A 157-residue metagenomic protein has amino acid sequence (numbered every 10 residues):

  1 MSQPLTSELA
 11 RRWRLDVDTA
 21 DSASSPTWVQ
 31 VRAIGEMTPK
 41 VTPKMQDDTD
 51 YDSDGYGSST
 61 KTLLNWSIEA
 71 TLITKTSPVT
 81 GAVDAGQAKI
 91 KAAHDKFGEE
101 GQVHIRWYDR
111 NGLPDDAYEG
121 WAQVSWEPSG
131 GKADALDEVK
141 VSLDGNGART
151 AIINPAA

Functional and structural regions predicted by a protein language model:
S2-S77, W121-D137: Solvent-exposed edge beta-strands and adjacent loop segments that serve as assembly or binding interfaces
P26-W28, L113-G120, A151: Membrane-topology and secretion signals of cell-surface/extracellular proteins
I34-M37, A93, P155-A156: Compositionally biased, intrinsically disordered low-complexity segments
K75-G81, R149-I153: Short, cysteine-centered beta-strand-loop-beta hairpins and adjacent loop/turn segments enriched in charged/polar
A82-Y118: Short, acidic/charged, Gly/Pro-enriched secondary-structure junctions
E119-A157: Mixed-charge, glycine-accented linear interaction segment located at domain edges/termini
